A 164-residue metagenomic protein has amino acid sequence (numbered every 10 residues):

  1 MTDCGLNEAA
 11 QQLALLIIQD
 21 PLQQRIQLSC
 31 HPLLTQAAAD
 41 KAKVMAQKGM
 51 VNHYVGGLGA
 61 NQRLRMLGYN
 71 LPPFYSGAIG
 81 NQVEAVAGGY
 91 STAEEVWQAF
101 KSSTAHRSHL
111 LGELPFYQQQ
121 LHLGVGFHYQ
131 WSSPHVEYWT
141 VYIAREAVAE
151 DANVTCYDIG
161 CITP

Functional and structural regions predicted by a protein language model:
M1-V51, R65: A short alpha-helix/helix-coil micro-patch that ends at or immediately precedes a cysteine
G5, Q36-A39, A78, D158 (+1 more regions): First exposed extracellular module after export/assembly in secreted or surface-exposed proteins
Q11, L15, P32, Q36-K43 (+7 more regions): Solvent-exposed, polar/charged alpha-helical surfaces in well-ordered, non-transmembrane soluble domains, broadly
I18-Q19, Q47, Y69, L111 (+2 more regions): Generic surface-pattern signal
Q24, V55-G59, E95-A99: N-terminal start-of-chain detector that recognizes signal peptides and the immediate post-cleavage beginning
L33-Y90, F116: Short, surface-exposed glycine/acidic/tryptophan-bearing loops
N81-V83, A87-P164: Disulfide-stabilized extracellular recognition modules
